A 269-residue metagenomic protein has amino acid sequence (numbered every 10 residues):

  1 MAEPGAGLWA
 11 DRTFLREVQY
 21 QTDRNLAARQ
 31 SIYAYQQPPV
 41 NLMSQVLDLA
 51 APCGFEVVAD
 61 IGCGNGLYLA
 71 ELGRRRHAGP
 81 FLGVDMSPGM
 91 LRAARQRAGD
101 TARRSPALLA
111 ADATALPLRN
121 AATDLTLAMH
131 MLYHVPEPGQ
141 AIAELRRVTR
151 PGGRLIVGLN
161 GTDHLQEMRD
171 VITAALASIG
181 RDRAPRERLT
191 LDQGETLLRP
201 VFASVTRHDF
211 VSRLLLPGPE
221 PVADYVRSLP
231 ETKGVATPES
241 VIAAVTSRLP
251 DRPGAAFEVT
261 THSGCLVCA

Functional and structural regions predicted by a protein language model:
A2-F55, L67-Y68: Conserved class I S-adenosyl-L-methionine
P39, L189, T196-A269: Conserved Class I S-adenosyl-L-methionine
V57, G153-R154: Short glycine-centered segments of the SAM/dcSAM-binding site in methyltransferase folds
V57-A115: Class I SAM-dependent methyltransferase SAM/SAH-binding core
T114-L125: A short acidic, Gly/Pro-enriched loop at the edge of an enzyme's catalytic core that lines a small-molecule cofactor
D124-E137: A short SAM/SAH-binding and catalytic strip from SAM-dependent methyltransferases
G139-P151: A short glycine-rich, Lys/Arg-flanked "PGG" loop and its adjoining helix->strand segment in the class I
I156-R181: Conserved class I S-adenosyl-L-methionine
